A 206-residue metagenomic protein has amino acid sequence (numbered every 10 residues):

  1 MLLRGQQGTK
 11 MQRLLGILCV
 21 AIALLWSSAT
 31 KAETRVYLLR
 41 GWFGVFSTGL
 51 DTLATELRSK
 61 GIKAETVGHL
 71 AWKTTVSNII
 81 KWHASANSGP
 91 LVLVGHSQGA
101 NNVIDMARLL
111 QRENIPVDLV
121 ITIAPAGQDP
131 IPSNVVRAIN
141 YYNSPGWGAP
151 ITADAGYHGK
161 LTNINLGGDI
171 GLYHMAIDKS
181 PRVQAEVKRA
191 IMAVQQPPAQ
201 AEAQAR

Functional and structural regions predicted by a protein language model:
G5-L18: Bacterial N-terminal signal peptides that target proteins for export
S27-S28: N-terminal signal peptide c-region/cleavage motif recognized by signal peptidases
A32-G89, D169-H174: Active-site catalytic motif of lipid deacylating hydrolases and related acyltransferases
L50-T52, S133-R206: Lipolytic serine-hydrolase domain surface
G95-G99, V103: Gly/Ala-rich beta-loop-alpha elbow adjacent to hydrolase catalytic centers
I104-Q111: Short glycine-enriched nucleophile-adjacent loop and the immediately C-terminal alpha-helix near the catalytic center
I123-A124, Y141: Alpha/beta-hydrolase-fold catalytic nucleophile elbow
